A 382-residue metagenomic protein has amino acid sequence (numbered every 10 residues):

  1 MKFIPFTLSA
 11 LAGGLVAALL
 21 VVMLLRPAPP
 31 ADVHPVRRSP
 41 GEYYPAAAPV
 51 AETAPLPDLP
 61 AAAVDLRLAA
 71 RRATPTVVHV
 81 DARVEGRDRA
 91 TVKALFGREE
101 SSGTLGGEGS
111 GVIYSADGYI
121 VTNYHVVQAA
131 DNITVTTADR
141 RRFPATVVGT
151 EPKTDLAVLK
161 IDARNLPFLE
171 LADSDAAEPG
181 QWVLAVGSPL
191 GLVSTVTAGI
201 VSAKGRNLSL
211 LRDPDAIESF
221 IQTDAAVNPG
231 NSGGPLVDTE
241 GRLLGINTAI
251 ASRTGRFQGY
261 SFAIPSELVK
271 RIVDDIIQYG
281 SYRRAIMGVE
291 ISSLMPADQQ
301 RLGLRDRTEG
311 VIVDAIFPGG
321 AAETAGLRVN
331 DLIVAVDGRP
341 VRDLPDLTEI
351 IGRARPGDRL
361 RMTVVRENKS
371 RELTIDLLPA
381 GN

Functional and structural regions predicted by a protein language model:
K2-E309, D314-P318, A325, L344-T348 (+3 more regions): Serine-dependent protease modules
N330: Conserved catalytic motifs of ABC-family nucleotide-binding domains
I333: Short alpha-helical segments in extracytoplasmic peptidoglycan/chitin-binding modules and envelope-associated proteins
V336-V341: Short strand-turn-strand beta-turns centered on an Asx-Gly dipeptide
